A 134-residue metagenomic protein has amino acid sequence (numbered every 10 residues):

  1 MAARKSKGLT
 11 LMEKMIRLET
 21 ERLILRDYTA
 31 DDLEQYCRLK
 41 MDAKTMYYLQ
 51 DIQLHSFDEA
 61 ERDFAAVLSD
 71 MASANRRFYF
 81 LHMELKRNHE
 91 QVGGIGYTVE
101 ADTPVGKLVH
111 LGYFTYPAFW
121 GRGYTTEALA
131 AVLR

Functional and structural regions predicted by a protein language model:
A2-A118, A131: GNAT-family acyltransferases
G121-T126: Glycine-rich acyl-CoA binding loop
